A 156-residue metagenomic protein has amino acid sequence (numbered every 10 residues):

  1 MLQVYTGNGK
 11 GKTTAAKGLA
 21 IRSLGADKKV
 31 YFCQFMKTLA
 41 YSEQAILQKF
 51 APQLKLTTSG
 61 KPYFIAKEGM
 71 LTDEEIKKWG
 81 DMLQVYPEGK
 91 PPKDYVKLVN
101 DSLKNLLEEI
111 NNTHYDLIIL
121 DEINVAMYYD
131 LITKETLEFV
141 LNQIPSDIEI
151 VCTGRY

Functional and structural regions predicted by a protein language model:
L2-E108: Conserved P-loop
V4, Y115-D116: Generic secretory/membrane-interface signal
G7, E122-I123: Short glycine-centered, acidic/aromatic-flanked micro-motifs in structured strand/loop junctions that mark active-site
V85-K93, L98-H114, I123-Y156: Replace "adjacent to P-loop NTPase cores in ATP/GTP-dependent enzymes" with "adjacent to NTP-binding cores
I119: Glycine-rich phosphate-binding loops of nucleotide-dependent enzymes
